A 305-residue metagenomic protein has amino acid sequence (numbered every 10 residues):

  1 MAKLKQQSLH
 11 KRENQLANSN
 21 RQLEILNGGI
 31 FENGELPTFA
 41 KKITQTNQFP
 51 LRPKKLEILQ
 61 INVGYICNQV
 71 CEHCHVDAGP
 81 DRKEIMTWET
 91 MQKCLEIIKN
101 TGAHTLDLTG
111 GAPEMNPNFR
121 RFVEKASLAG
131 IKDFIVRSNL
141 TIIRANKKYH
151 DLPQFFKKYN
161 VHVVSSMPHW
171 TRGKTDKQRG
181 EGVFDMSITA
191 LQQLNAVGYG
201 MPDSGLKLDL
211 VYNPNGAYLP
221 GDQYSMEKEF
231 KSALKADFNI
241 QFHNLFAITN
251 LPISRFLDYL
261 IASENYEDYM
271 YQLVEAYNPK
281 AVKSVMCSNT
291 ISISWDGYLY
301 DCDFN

Functional and structural regions predicted by a protein language model:
A2, P252-N305: Accessory C-terminal segments flanking Radical SAM cores
S8-E13, S19-G110, E114-K132, S138: Conserved alpha-helical substructure of the radical SAM core
I58, A78-T87, T101-N116, S127-K148 (+2 more regions): Core AdoMet radical
T101, Y159, A190-K207, D237-F242 (+1 more regions): A structural motif corresponding to the C-terminal end of an alpha-helix and its immediate exit/capping segment
E124-A126, A217-L234, D268-M270: Short, electropositive alpha-helical surface patch
R144, G216-E227, A276-V285: Active-site glycine- and acidic-residue-rich loops that bind and position anionic ligands or nucleotide-like cofactors
H150-V164, E229-L245: Structural recognition of alpha->loop->beta junctions
H169-G173, Q178, P202-Q223, F238-S263: Flexible glycine/acidic-rich beta-alpha junction loops that bind and position SAM and/or redox cofactors in anaerobic
